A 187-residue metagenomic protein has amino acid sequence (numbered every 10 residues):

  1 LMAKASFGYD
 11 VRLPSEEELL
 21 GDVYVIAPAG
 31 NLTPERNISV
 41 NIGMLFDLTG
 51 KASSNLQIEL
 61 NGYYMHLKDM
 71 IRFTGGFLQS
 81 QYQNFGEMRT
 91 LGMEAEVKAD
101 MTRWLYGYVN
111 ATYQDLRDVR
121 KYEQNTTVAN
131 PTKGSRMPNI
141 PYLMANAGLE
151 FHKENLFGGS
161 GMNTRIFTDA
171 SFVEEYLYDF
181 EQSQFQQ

Functional and structural regions predicted by a protein language model:
L1-K4, L149: Transmembrane beta-barrel strand/turn architecture of Gram-negative outer membrane proteins
K4-S6, P34-L91, T112, D118: Membrane-embedded beta-barrel scaffold of Gram-negative outer-membrane proteins
S15, N31, N84: Conserved beta-strand positions that form and line the central face of beta-propeller blades
E17-P28, T74-Q81, V119-G134: Solvent-exposed loop segments that connect transmembrane elements
Q57-H66, Q83-F180: Gram-negative outer-membrane beta-barrel transporters
F180-Q186: Short, surface-exposed loop/helix-turn segments at secondary-structure junctions that function as lids/hinges flanking
